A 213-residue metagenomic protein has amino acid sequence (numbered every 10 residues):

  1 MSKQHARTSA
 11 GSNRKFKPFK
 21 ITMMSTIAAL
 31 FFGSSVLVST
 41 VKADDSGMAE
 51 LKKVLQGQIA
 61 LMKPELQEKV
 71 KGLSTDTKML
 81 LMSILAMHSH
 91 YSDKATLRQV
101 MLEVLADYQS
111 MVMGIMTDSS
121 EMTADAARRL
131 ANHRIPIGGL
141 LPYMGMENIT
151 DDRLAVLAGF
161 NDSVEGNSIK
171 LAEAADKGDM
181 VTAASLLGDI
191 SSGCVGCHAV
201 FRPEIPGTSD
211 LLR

Functional and structural regions predicted by a protein language model:
M1-F19: N-terminal secretory signal peptides that target proteins for export/translocation
S2-K3, T26, S39: Cleavable N-terminal export/targeting peptides
M24-S35: Bacterial N-terminal signal peptides
V36-A43: Sec/Tat signal peptide C-region and signal peptidase I cleavage site
D44-R213: Sequence context surrounding c-type heme c attachment/ligation sites in exported
